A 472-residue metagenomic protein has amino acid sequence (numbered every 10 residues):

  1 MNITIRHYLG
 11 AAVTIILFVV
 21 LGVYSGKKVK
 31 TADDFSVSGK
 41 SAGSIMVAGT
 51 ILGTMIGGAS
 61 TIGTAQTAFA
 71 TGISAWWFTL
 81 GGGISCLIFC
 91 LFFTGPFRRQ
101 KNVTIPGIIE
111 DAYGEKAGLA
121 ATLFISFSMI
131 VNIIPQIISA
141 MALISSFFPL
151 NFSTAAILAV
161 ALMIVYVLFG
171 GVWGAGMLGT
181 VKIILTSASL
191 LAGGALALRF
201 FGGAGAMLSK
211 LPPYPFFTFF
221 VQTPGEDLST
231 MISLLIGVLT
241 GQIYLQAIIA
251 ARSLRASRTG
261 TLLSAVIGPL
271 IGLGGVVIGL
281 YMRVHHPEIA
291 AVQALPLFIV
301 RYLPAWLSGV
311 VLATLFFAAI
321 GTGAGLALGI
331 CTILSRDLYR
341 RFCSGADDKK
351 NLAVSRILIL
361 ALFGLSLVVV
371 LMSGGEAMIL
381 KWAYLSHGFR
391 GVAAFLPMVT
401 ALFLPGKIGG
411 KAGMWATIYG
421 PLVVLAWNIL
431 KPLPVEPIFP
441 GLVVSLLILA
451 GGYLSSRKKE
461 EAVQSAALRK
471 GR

Functional and structural regions predicted by a protein language model:
M1-R472: Membrane-embedded helix-loop-helix hairpins and adjacent transmembrane boundary segments in multi-pass transporters
